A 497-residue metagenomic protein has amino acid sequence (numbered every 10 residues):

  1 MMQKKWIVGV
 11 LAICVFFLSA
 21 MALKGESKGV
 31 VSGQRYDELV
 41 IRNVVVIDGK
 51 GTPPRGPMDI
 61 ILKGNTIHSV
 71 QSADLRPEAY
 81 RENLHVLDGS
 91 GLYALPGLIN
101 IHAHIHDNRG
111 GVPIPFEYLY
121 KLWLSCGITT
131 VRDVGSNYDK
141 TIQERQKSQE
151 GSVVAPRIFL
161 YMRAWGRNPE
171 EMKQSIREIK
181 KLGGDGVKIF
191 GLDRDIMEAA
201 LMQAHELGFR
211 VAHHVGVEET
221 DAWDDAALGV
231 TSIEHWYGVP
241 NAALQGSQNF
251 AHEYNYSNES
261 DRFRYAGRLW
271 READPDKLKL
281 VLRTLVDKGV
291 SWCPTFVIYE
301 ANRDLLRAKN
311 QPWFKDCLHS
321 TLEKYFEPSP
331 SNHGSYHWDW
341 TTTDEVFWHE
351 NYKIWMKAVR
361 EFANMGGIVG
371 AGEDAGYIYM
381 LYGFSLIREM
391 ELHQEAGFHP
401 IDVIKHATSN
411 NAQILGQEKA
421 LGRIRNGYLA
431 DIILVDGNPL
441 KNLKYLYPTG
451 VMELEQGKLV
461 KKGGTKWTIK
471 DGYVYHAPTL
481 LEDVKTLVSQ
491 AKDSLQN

Functional and structural regions predicted by a protein language model:
M1-V10: Bacterial N-terminal signal peptides that target proteins for export
V10-A20: Bacterial N-terminal signal peptides
E26-E38, V46, K50-L95: Histidine-rich, glycine-flanked metal-binding segment
R35, L87-A103, I114-V217, D221-D224 (+2 more regions): Divalent-metal coordination cores built from histidine and acidic residues
V44, H337-F347, Y352, M365-I368 (+2 more regions): C-terminal helical cap
V44, I60, N65, G91 (+14 more regions): Divalent metal-coordination and catalytic microenvironments
E178-K181, D185, A243-E391, E395-A396 (+1 more regions): Active-site neighborhoods of metal-dependent hydrolases
L429-K485: C-terminal cap of metal-dependent C-N hydrolases
